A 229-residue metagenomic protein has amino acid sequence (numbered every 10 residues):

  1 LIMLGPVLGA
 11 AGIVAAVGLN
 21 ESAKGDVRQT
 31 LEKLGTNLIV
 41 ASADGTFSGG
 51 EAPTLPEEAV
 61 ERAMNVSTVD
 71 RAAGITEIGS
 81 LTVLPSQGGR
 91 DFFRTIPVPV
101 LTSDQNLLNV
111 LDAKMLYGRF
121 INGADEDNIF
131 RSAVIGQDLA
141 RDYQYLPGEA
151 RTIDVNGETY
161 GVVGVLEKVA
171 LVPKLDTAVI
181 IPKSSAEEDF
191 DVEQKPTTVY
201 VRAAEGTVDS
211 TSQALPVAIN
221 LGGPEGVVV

Functional and structural regions predicted by a protein language model:
L1, S67, Q105-N106, P182: Proline-centered helix-kink/hinge sites
L1-S22: Short, strongly hydrophobic transmembrane alpha-helices
V7, A16, V40, T198-Y200: Short aromatic/hydrophobic contact patches that present stacked aromatics for nucleic-acid/ligand binding
I13, G45-G49, L139, E205: Short histidine/acidic/glycine/proline-rich micro-motifs that form metal- and phosphate-coordinating active-site loops
G18-P99, N106, E187-E188, S210 (+2 more regions): Hydrophobic, regular-secondary-structure patches
V69, V199-V201, V229: Hydrophobic beta-strand residues in large extracellular and virion-surface proteins
N106-I121, F130-P224: Mid-to-C-terminal secondary-structure elements that act as membrane-proximal/extracytoplasmic interface segments
A124-E126: Soluble mature domains adjacent to a membrane tether on cell-surface and organelle-surface proteins
